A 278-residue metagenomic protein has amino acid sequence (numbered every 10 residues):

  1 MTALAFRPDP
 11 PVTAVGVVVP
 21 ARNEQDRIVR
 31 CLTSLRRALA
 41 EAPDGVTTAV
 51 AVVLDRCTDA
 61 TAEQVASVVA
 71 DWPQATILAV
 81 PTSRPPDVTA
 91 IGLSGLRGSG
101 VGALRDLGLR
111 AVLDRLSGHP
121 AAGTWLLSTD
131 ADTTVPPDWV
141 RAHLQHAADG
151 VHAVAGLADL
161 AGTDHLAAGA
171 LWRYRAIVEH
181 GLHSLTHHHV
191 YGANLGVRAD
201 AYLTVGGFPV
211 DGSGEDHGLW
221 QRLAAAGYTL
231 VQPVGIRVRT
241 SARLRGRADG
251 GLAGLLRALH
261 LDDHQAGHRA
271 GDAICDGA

Functional and structural regions predicted by a protein language model:
T2-F6, E24-A40, E63-Q64: Short, well-formed alpha-helical segments that are part of the catalytic scaffolds of diverse glycosyltransferases
L54-E63, R84, T133: A conserved acidic beta->alpha catalytic loop
A60, A122-T124, S128-Q145: Acidic donor-binding/catalytic loop of UDP-sugar-dependent glycosyltransferases, especially processive GT2
R84-S117: Glycine-rich, basic loop-to-helix element that forms the pyrophosphate-binding segment of sugar-nucleotide handling
D138-A168: Conserved donor NDP-sugar-binding/catalytic core segment of glycosyltransferases
L157, G169-H188, H260-L261: Short, flexible, basic/aromatic active-site loop/helix in glycosyltransferases
H189-V205: Conserved nucleotide-sugar donor-binding and metal-coordinating catalytic region shared by glycosyltransferases
S213-L219: Acidic donor-binding loop at a coil-to-helix junction in glycosyltransferase catalytic cores that engages
